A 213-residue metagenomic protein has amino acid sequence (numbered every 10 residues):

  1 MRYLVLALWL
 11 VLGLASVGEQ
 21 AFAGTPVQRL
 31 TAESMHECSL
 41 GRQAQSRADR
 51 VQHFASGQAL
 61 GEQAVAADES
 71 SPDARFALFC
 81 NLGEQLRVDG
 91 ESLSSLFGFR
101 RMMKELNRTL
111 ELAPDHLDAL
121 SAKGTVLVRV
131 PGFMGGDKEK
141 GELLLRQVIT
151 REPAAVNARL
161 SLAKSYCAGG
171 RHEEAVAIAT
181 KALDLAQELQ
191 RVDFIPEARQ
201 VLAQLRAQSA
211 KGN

Functional and structural regions predicted by a protein language model:
Q52-S56, G90-E105, F133-Q147, G170-A179: Structural signature of tandem alpha-helical TPR/SEL1-like repeats, specifically the intra-repeat loop/turn
A67, L112, T150-R151, L185 (+1 more regions): Structural marker of alpha-solenoid helical repeat scaffolds
A74, A119, A158, R191-V192: TPR alpha-solenoid repeat register
K164-N213: Terminal, low-structured helical/coil segments at or just beyond the last alpha-helical repeat
